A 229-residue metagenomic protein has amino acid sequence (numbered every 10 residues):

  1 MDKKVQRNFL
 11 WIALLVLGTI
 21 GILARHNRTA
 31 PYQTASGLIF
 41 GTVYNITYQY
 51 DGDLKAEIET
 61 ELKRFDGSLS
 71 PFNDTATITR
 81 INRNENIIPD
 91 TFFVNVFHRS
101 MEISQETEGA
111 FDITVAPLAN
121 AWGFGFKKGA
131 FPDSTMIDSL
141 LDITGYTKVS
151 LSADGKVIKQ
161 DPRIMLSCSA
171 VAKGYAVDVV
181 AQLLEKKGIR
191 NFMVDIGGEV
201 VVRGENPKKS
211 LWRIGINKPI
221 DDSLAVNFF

Functional and structural regions predicted by a protein language model:
D2-F229: Mature catalytic core of soluble alpha/beta enzymes
